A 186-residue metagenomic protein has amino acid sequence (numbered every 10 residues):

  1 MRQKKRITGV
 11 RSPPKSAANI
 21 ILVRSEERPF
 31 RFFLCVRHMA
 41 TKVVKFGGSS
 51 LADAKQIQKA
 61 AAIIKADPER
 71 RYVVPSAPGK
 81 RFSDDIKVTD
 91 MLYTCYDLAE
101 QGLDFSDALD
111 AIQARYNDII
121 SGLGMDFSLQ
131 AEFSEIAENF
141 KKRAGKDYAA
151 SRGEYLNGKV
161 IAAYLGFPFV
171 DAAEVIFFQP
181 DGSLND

Functional and structural regions predicted by a protein language model:
K4-R6, K15-S16: Polybasic, lysine-rich low-complexity intrinsically disordered segments
I21-H38: Short, Lys/Arg-enriched N-terminal segments with co-localized hydrophobic residues within the first ~10-30 amino acids
C35-D186: Nucleotide/pyrophosphate-binding catalytic subdomain
